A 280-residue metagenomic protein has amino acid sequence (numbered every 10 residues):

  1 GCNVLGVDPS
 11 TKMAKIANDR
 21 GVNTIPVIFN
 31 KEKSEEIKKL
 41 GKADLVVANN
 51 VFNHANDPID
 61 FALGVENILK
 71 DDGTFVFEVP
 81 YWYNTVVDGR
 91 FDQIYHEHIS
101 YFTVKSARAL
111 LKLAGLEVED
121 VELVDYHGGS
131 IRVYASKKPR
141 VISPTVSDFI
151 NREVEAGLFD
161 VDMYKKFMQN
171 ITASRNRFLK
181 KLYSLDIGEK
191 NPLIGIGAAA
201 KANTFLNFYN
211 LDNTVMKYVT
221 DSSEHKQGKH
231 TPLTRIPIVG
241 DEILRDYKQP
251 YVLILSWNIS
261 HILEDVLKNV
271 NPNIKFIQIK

Functional and structural regions predicted by a protein language model:
C2-E32, V215-Q227: Class I SAM-dependent methyltransferase SAM/SAH-binding core
E32-G41, V239-K248: Short amphipathic alpha-helix with an adjacent loop that forms part of the alpha/beta core around
D44-V47: A conserved beta-strand element that flanks and buttresses the S-adenosyl-L-methionine
I59-T74, K268: A short glycine-rich, Lys/Arg-flanked "PGG" loop and its adjoining helix->strand segment in the class I
D72-P80, K275-I279: Conserved beta-strand signature within the Rossmann-like core of class I S-adenosyl-L-methionine
F77-S100, V104-A107, L111: Short, glycine-/aromatic-enriched active-site segment of Class I SAM-dependent methyltransferases
L116-H127: Conserved S-adenosyl-L-methionine
G128-N170: Flexible, glycine-/basic-rich loop-and-beta segments that form/coincide with the SAM-dependent methyltransferase
